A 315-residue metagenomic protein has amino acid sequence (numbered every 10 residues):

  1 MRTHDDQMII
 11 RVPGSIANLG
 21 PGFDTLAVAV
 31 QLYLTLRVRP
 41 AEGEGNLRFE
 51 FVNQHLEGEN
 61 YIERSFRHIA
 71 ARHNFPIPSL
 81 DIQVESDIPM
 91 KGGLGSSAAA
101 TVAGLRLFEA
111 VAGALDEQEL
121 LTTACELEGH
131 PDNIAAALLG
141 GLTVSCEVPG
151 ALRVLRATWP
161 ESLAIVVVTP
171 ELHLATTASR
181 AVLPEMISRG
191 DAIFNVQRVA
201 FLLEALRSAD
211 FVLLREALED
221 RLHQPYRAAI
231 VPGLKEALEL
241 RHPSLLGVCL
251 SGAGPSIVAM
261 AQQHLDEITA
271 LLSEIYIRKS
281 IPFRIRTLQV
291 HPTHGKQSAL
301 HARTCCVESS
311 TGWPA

Functional and structural regions predicted by a protein language model:
M1-G92, E109-L115, V290-A315: ATP-binding N-lobe of GHMP and related small-molecule kinases
V12-N18, G22-A29, K91-T101, E128-T143: FAD-binding core of FAD-dependent oxidoreductases, characterized by glycine-rich FAD pyrophosphate-binding loops
L32, L94-E117, L138-G140, V148: DPxDG-like acidic metal-binding loop motif
F49, S79-V84, D116-E126, Q197 (+1 more regions): Beta-strand segments within the central parallel beta-sheet cores of soluble alpha/beta enzyme folds
L115-L163, A229, R241, V248-L250 (+1 more regions): Alpha/beta catalytic cores of group-transfer enzymes, especially the acyltransferase/condensing modules of polyketide
E161-S244: Acyltransferase
L206-A315: Glycine-rich, charge-dense phosphate/pyrophosphate-binding loop(s) and the adjacent flexible "lid"/catalytic subdomain
